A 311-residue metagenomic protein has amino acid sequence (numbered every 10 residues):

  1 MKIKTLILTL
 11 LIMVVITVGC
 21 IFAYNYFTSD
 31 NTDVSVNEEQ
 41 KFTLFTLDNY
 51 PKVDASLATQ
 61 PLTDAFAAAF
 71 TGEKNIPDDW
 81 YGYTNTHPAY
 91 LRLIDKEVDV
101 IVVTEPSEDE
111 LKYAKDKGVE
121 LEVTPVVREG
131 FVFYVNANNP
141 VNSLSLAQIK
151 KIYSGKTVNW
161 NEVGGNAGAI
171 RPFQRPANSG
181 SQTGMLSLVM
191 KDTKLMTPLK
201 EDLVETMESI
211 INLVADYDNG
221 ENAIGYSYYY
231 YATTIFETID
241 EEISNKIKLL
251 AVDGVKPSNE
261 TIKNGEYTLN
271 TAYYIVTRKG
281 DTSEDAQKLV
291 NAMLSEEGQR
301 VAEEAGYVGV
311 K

Functional and structural regions predicted by a protein language model:
M1-T5: Positively charged n-region of N-terminal signal peptides that target proteins for export
L6-L11, V18-Y113, V119-E129, Y134-K311: Exported/periplasmic ABC-transporter solute-binding proteins
